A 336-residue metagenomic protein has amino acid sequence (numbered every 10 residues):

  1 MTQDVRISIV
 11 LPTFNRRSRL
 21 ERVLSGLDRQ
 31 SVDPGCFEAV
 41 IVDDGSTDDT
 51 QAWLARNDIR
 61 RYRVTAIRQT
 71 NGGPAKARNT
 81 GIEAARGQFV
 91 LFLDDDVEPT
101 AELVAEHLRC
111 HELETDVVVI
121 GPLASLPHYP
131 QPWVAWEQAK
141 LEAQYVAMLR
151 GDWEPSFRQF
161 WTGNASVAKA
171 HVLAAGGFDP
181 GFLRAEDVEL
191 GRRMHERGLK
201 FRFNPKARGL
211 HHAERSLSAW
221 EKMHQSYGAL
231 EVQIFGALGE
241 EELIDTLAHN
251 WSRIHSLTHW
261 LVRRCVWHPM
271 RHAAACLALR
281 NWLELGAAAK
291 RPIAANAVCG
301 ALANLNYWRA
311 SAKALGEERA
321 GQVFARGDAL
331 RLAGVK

Functional and structural regions predicted by a protein language model:
S25-C36: Short, acidic, metal-binding catalytic loop of nucleotide-sugar glycosyltransferases
G26, D43-A52, N71, D94-E98: A conserved acidic beta->alpha catalytic loop
Q69-A85: Glycine-rich, basic loop-to-helix element that forms the pyrophosphate-binding segment of sugar-nucleotide handling
V90: Short aromatic/hydrophobic "clamp" motif used to bind/position activated sugar donors
E102-A135, H212: Conserved donor NDP-sugar-binding/catalytic core segment of glycosyltransferases
G121-L123, E137-F157: Short, flexible, basic/aromatic active-site loop/helix in glycosyltransferases
A147-A170, L183, E189: A recurrent flexible, glycine/aromatic-enriched loop bordering the glycosyltransferase active site that acts as
R208-N296: Active-site-adjacent helix/loop segment of glycosyltransferases that harbors family-specific signature motifs
